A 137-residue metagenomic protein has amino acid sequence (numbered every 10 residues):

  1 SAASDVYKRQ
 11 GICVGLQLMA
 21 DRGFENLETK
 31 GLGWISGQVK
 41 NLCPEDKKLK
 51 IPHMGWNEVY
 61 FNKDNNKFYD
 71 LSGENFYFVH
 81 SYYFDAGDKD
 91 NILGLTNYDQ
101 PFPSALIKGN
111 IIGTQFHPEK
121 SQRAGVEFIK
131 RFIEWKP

Functional and structural regions predicted by a protein language model:
S1-Y7: Short, small-residue-biased leader/transition segments that mark boundaries at the very start of proteins
G11, G15: Gly/Ala-rich beta-loop-alpha elbow adjacent to hydrolase catalytic centers
Q17-M19: Glycine-rich nucleophile elbow surrounding the catalytic serine of serine-hydrolase chemistry
D21-Y98: Pocket-forming structural segment of enzyme catalytic cores
G73, I107-I111: Beta-strand-turn-beta hairpins that frame and shape the catalytic cleft of phosphate-ester-processing enzymes
F76-Y77, I112-F116: Active-site-proximal beta-strand elements of phosphoester/diester hydrolases
Q100-I107: Short, surface-exposed beta-strand/loop micro-motifs that present aromatic residues
T114-P137: Acyltransferase
